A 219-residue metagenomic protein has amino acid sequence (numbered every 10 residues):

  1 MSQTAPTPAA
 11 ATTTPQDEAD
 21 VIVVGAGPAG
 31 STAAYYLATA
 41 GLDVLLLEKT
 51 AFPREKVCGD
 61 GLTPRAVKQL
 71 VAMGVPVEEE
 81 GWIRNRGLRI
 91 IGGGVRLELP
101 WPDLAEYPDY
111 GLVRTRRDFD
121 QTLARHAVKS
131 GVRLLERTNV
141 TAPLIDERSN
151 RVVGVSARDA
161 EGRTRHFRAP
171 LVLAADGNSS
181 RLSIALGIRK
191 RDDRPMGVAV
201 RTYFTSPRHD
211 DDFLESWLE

Functional and structural regions predicted by a protein language model:
S2-E18: A short, basic/flexible loop-to-alpha-helix module at the beginning of a structural domain
T13-A29: Beta1/beta-strand and adjacent pyrophosphate-binding region of the FAD-binding site in flavoprotein oxidoreductases
A26-A29, A33-A34, A38, A66 (+1 more regions): Small-residue (primarily alanine) positions within well-ordered alpha-helices, especially packing/interaction faces
A38-C58: Glycine-rich FAD pyrophosphate-binding loop
L42, V75, V132: Short phosphate-binding/catalytic loops that engage adenosine nucleotides
A51-M73: Conserved N-terminal glycine-rich FAD pyrophosphate-binding loop of Rossmann-like flavoproteins
V67, V71-Q121: A conserved beta-strand/loop capping segment in the N-terminal third of enzymes that catalyze redox or closely related
H126-E219: Predominantly flavin-linked oxidoreductase catalytic cores and closely associated redox partners
